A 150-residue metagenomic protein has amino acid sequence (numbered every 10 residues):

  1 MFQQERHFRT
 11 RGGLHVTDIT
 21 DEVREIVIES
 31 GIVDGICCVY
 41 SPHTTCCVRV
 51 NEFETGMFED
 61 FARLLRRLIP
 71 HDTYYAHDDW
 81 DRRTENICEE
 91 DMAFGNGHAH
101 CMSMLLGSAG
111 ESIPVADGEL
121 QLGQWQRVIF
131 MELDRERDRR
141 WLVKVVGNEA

Functional and structural regions predicted by a protein language model:
M1-A150: Active-site histidine-anchored catalytic micro-motif
